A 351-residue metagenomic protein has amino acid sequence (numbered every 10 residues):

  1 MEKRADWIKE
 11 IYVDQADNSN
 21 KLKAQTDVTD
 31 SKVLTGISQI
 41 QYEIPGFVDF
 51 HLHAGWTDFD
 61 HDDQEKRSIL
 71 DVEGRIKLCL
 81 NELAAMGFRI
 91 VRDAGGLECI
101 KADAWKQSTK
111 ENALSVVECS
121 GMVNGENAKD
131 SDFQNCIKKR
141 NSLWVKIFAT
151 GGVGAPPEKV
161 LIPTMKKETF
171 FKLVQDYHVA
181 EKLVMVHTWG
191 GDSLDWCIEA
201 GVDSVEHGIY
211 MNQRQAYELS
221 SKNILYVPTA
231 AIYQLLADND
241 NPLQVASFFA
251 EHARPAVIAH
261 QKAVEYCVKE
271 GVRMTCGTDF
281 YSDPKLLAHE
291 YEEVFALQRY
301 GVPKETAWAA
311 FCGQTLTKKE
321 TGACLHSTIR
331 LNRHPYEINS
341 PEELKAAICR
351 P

Functional and structural regions predicted by a protein language model:
M1-E43, E342: N-terminal metal-binding scaffold of metallo-dependent hydrolase/deaminase domains
L34-Y42, A102-K110, K129-L143, M211-L225 (+1 more regions): Short amphipathic alpha-helices and their capping/turn segments at secondary-structure boundaries
Q41-Q107: Metal-associated gating/positioning segment near the N- to mid-region
E73-L80, A128-R140, W189-S193: Short, acidic/polar
R75-D103, A113-V123, S142-A155, L183 (+2 more regions): Divalent metal-dependent hydrolysis catalytic cores, especially in the metallo-beta-lactamase
G121-F171: Active-site gating/metal-coordination segments in enzymes
P156-K262, E270-T275, F280-S282, G301-P303 (+1 more regions): Active-site core of metal-dependent hydrolases
V179, Q244, F248, V257-E343 (+1 more regions): His/Asp/Glu-enriched, well-ordered alpha-helical/loop segment that forms or immediately abuts the divalent-metal
